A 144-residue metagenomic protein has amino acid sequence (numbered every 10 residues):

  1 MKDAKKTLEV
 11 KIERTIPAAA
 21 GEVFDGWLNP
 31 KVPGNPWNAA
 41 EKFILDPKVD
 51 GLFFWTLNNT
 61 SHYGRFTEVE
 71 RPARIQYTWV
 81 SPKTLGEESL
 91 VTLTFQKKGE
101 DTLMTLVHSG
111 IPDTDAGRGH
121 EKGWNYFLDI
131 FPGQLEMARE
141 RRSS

Functional and structural regions predicted by a protein language model:
M1-I44: Hydrophobic ligand-binding cavity/cleft-lining segments
T7-E9, E13, G21-E22, V49 (+4 more regions): Charge-dense, helix-prone N-terminal extensions
V10-R14, Y77, V91-L93, M104: Hydrophobic residues positioned within well-ordered beta-strands of beta-sheet architectures
V23-F24, P33, F53, F66 (+4 more regions): Hydrophobic pocket/interface hotspot
L28-N29, R71, E136-M137: Residues at helix-coil transition
F43-I44, K48, F54-G99, S109: Hydrophobic-ligand binding "helix-grip"
P82-Y126, R142-S144: Beta-strand/loop substructures that line and gate deep hydrophobic ligand-binding cavities in soluble
G133-S144: Short, highly charged C-terminal tails/helix-capping segments
